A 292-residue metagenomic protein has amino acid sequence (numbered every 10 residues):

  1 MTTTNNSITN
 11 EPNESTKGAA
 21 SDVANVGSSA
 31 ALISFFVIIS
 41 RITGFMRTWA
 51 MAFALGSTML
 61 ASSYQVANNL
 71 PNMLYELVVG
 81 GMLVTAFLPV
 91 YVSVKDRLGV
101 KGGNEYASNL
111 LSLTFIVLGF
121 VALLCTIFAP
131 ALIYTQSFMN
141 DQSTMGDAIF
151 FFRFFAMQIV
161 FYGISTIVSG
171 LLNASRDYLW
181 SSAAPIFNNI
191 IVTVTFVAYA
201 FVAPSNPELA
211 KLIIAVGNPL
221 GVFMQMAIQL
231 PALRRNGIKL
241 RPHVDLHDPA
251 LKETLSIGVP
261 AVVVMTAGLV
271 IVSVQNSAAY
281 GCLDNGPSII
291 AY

Functional and structural regions predicted by a protein language model:
M1-Y292: Membrane-embedded alpha-helical bundles of multi-pass transporters/translocases, especially carrier/permease families
